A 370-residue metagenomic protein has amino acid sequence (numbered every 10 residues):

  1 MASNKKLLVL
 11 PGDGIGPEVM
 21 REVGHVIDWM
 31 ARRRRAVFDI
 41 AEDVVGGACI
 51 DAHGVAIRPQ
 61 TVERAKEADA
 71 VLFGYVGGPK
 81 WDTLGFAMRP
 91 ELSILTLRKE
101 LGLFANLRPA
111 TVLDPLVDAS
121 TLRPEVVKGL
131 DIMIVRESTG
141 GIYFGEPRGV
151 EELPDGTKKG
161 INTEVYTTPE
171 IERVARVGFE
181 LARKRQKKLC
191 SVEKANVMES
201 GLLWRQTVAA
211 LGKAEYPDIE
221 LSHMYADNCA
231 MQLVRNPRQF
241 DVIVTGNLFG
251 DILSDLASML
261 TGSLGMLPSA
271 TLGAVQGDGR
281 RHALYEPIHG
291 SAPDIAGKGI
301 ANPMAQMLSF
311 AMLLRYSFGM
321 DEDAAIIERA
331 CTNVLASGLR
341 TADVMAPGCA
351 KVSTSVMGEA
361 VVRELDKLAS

Functional and structural regions predicted by a protein language model:
L8-R33, P154-D227, N236-Q239: Glycine-rich phosphate/diphosphate-binding loop of Rossmann-like nucleotide-binding domains
D13-G16, D69, V135, G178 (+4 more regions): Buried hydrophobic positions in well-ordered alpha/beta secondary-structure cores of metabolic enzymes
V23, I27, V208, Q306-S317 (+1 more regions): Buried hydrophobic packing segments
R33-P59, A230-L233: N-terminal beta-loop-helix "entrance" segment that forms/cooperates in small-molecule cofactor or anionic ligand
G47-I50, V234-L339: Glycine-rich phosphate/nucleotide-binding loop
D51-I161, L248-G250: N-terminal glycine-rich phosphate/adenylate-binding segment common to multiple enzyme folds
T139-G140, G145-R185, L189, A195-E199 (+3 more regions): Glycine-rich phosphate/pyrophosphate-binding loop and the adjoining helix
N196, W204-P268, L365, A369: Accessory "access/gating" subregions that flank catalytic or transport cores
